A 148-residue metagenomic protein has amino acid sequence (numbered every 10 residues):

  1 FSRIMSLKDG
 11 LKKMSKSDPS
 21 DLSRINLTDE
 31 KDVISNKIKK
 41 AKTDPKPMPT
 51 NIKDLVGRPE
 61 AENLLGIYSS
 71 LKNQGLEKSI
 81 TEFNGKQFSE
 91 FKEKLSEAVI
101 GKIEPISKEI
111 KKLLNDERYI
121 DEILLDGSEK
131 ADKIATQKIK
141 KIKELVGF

Functional and structural regions predicted by a protein language model:
F1-F148: Conserved nucleotide- and phosphate/pyrophosphate-binding catalytic cores in adenylate/nucleotidyl-handling enzymes
